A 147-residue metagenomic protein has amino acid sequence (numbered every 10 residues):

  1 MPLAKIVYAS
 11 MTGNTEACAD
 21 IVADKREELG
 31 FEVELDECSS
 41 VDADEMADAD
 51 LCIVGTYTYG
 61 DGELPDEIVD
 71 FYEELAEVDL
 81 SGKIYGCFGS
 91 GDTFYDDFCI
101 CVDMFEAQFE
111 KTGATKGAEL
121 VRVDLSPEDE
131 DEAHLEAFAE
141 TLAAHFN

Functional and structural regions predicted by a protein language model:
L3, N14-A17, K25-L29, E34-D36 (+1 more regions): FMN-binding flavodoxin-like domain, especially the glycine-rich phosphate-binding loop
A9-G13: Short polar catalytic/cofactor-binding loops
S40-E45: Short acidic active-site motifs
